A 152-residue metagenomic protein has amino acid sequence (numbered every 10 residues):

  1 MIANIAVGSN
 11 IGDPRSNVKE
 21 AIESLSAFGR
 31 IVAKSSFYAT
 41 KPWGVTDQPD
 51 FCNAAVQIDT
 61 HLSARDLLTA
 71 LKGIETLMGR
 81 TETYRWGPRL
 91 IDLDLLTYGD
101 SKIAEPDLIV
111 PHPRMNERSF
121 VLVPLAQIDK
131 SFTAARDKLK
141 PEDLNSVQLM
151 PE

Functional and structural regions predicted by a protein language model:
M1-F28, K34-K41: N-terminal beta1-alpha1 ligand-phosphate binding loop
I2, F51-A55: Short, solvent-exposed beta-strand edge segments and adjacent coil->beta transition regions
N4, G8, Q57, R118: Short, flexible active-site loop motifs that bind/organize anionic cofactors or intermediates
S9, V56-L62, T97-D100: Short beta-strand-to-loop capping motifs
P14, A21, S63, L67-A70: Amphipathic alpha-helical interface surfaces
N17-K19, E23, A55, V110 (+1 more regions): Amphipathic, positively biased hydrophobic alpha-helical segments used for protein targeting and membrane insertion
S35, P42-D50, R65-L68, G73-E152: Flexible, gly/pro- and Lys/Arg-enriched active-site loops
